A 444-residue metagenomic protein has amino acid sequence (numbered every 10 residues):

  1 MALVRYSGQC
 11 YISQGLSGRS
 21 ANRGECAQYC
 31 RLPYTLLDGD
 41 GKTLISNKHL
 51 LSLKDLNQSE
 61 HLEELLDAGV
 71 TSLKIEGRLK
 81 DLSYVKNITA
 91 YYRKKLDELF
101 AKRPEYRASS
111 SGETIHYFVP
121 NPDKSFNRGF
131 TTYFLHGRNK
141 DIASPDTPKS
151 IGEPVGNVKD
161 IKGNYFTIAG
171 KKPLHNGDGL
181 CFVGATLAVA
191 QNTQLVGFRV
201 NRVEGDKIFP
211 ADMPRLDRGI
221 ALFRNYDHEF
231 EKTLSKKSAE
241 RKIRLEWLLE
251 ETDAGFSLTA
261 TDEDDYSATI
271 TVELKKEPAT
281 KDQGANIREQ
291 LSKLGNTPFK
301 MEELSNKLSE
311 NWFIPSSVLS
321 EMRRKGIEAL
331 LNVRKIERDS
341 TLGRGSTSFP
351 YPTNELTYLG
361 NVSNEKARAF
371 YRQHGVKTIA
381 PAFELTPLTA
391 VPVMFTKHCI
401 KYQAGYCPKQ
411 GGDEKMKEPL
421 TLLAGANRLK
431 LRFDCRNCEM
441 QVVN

Functional and structural regions predicted by a protein language model:
M1-N444: Surface-exposed amphipathic alpha-helical tracts and adjacent flexible/coil segments at the periphery of soluble enzymes
